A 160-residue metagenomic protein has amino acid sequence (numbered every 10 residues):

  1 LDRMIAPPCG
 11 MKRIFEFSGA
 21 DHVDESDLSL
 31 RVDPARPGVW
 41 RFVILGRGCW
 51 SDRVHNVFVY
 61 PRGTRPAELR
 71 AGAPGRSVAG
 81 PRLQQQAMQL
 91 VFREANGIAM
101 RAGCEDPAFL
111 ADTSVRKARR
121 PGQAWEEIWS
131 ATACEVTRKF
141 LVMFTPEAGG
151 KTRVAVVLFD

Functional and structural regions predicted by a protein language model:
L1-D160: Cysteine-centric segments in proteins
